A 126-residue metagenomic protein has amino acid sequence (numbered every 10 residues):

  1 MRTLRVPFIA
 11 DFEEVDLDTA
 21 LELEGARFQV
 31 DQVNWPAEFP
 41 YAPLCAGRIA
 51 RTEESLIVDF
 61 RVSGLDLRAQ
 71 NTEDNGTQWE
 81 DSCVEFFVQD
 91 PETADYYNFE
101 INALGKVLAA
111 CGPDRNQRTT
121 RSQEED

Functional and structural regions predicted by a protein language model:
M1-D126: Structural preference for beta-rich elements and adjacent junctions enriched in aromatics
